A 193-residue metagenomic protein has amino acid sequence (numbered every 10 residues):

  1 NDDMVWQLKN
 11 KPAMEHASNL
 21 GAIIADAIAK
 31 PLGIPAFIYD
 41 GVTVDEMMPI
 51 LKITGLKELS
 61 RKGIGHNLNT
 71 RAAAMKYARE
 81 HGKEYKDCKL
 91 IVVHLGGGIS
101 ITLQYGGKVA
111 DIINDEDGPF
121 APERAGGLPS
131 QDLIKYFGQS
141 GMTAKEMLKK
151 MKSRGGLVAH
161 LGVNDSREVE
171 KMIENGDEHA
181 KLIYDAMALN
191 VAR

Functional and structural regions predicted by a protein language model:
N1, C88-A110: Gly/Thr-rich phosphate-binding beta-strand-loop-beta motif of the actin/hexokinase/Hsp70
D2-M75: Glycine-rich phosphate-binding loop and adjoining helix at the ATP-binding site of ATP-dependent phosphoryl-transfer
A17, K62, H66, V93 (+2 more regions): Glycine- and other small-residue-rich loops at beta-strand/loop junctions that grip anionic moieties
I23-D26, I38, E58-D87, G97 (+1 more regions): Glycine-rich phosphate-binding loop plus the immediately following alpha-helix
V44-E46, G98-S100, P119: Short, acidic Gly/Pro/Ser/Thr-rich loop/turn segments
P49, L103, A159-G162: Short, well-ordered secondary-structure micro-motifs
K149-R193: Adenine-nucleotide phosphate-binding core of ATP-dependent small-molecule kinases
